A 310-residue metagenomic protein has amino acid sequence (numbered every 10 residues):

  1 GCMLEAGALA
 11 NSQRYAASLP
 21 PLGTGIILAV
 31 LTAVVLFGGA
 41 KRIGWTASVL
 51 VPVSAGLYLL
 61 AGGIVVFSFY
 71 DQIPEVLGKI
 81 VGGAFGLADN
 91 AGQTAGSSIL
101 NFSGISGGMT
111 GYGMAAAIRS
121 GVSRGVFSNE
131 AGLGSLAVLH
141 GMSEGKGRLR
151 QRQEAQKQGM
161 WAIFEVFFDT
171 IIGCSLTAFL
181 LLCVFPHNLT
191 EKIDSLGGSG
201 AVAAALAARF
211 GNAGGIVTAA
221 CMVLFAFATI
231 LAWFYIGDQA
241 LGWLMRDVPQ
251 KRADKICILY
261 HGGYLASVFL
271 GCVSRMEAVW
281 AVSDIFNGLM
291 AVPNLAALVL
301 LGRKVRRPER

Functional and structural regions predicted by a protein language model:
G1, I27-V34, L50, L60 (+5 more regions): Hydrophobic alpha-helical transmembrane segments of multi-pass membrane proteins
G1-A17, G197-V202, V223-M245, G262-C272 (+1 more regions): Hydrophobic transmembrane alpha-helices that form the core helical bundles of multi-pass secondary transporters
A8-Q13, L19-L28, T32-V81, L241-G242 (+1 more regions): Membrane-interface loop-to-helix entry segments
Y15-S18, I163, V202-T218, W243-I256: Transmembrane-helix boundary/entry motifs in multi-pass membrane transporters
G25, G145-F168, V248-L259: Membrane-interface alpha-helices at helix entry/exit sites of multi-pass transporters
I26-I27, G92-S128, I172, R209-L224 (+1 more regions): Select transmembrane alpha-helical segments in multipass membrane proteins
V35, A117, R124-E130, G134-A155 (+2 more regions): Helix-loop junctions at the membrane interface of multi-pass solute transporters
A61-V81, F85-F102, G108-M109, G141-Q153 (+2 more regions): Extracellular/periplasmic helix-exit of transmembrane alpha-helices
